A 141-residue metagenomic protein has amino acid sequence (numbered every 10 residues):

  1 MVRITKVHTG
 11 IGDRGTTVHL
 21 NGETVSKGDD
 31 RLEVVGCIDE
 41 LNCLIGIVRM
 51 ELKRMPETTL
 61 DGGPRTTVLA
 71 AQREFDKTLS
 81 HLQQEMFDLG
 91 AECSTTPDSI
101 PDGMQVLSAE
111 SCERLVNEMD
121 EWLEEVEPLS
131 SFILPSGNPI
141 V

Functional and structural regions predicted by a protein language model:
M1-V141: Phosphate/pyrophosphate-binding loop motifs in nucleotide- or prenyl diphosphate-using proteins
